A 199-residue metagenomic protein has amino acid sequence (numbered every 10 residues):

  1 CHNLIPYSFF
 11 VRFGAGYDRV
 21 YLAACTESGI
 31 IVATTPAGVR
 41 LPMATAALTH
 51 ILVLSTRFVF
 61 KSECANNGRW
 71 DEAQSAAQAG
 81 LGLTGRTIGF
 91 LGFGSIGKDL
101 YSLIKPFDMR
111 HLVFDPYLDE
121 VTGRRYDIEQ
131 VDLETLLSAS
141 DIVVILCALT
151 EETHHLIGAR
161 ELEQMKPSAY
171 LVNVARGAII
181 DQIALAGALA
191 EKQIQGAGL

Functional and structural regions predicted by a protein language model:
C1-A33, G158: An N-terminal-biased, well-structured beta-alpha scaffold segment characteristic of Rossmann-like dinucleotide-binding
L4-F9, S28-I30, D108-M109, P167-A169 (+1 more regions): A short helix->loop->beta-strand "cap" motif at the edges of active sites that frequently abuts
Y7, T84-T87, A159, S168: Phosphate-coordination loops involved in phosphoryl transfer and adenosine-cofactor binding
F13-G14, I30-L41, D115, L133-E134 (+1 more regions): Short beta->alpha connector loops at strand-helix junctions that form conserved, small/polar/Pro-enriched
P36-T87, S102: Phosphate-binding beta-alpha-beta segment of Rossmann-like dinucleotide-binding domains, i.e., the NAD(P)
F93-G94: Glycine-rich Rossmann-fold phosphate-binding loop(s) that bind the pyrophosphate of adenine dinucleotide cofactors
G97-K98: N-terminal Rossmann-fold NAD(P) dinucleotide-binding loop
P116-L199: Rossmann-like adenosine-cofactor binding region
